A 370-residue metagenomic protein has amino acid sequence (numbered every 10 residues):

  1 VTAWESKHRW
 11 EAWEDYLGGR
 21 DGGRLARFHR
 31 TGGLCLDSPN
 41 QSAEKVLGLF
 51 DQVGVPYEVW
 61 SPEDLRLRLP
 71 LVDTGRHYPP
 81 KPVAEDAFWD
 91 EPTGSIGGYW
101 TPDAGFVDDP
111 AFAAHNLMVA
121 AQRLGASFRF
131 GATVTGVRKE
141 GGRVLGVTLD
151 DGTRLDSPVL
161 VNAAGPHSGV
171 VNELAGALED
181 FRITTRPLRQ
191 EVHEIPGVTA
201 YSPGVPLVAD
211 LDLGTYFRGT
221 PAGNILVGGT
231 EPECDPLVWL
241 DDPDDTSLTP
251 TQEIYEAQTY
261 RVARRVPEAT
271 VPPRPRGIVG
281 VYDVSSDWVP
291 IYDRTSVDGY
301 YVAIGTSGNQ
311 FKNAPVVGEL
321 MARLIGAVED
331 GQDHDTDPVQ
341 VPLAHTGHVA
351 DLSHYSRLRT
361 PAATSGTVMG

Functional and structural regions predicted by a protein language model:
V1-A84, G214-Y216: Dinucleotide-binding Rossmann-like beta1-alpha1 core, especially the glycine-rich loop that anchors the ADP
V59, S296-G370: C-terminal lid/capping helical subdomain adjacent to the catalytic/cofactor pocket in oxidative enzymes
R68-G97, D330-A344: Charged, glycine/proline-rich intrinsically disordered loops and linkers
V72-T74, K81-D90, E268-V316: FAD-binding beta-loop-beta segment adjacent to the flavin cofactor pocket
W89-V159, A163: Helical element adjacent to the flavin cofactor pocket in flavoenzyme catalytic cores
G98-V119, G165-H167, D212, P250-R261 (+3 more regions): Mid-domain beta-loop-alpha active-site segment that forms a flexible, acidic cofactor/metal-binding surface
D151-L207: Central helical "cap/lid" subdomain
R182, V198-G299: Active-site lid/adjacent beta-loop-alpha segment flanking the redox-cofactor pocket in flavoenzymes
